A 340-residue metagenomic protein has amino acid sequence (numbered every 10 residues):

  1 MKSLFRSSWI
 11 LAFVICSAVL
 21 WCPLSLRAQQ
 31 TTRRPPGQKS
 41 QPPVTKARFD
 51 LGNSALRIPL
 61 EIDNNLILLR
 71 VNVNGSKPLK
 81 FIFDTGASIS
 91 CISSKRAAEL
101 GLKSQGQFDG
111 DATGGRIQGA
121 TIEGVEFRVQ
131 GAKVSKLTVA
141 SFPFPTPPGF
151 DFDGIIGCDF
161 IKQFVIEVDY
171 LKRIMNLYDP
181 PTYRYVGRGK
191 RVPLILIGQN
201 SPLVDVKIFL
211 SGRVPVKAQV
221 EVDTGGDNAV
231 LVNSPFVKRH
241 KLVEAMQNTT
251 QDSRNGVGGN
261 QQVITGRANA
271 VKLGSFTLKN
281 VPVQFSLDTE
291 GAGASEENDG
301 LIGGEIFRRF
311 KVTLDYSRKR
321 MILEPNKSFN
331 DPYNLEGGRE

Functional and structural regions predicted by a protein language model:
M1-F13: Bacterial N-terminal signal peptides that target proteins for export
I10-P23: Bacterial N-terminal signal peptides
L24-E340: Pepsin/retropepsin-fold aspartyl endopeptidases
